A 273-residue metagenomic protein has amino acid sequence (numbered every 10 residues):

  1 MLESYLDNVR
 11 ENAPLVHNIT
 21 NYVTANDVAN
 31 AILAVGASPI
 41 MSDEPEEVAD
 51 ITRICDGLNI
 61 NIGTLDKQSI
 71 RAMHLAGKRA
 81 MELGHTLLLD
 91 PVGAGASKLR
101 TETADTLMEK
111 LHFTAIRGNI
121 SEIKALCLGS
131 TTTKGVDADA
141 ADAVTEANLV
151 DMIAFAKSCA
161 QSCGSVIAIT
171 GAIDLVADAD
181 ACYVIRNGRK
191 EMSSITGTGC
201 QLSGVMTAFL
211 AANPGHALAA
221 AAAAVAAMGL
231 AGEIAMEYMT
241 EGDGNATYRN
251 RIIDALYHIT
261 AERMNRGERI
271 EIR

Functional and structural regions predicted by a protein language model:
M1-M41: Glycine-rich phosphate/adenosyl-contacting loop at the front of the ribokinase-like
A31, V35-G84, L89: Active-site cofactor/substrate anionic-group-binding motifs, chiefly glycine- and Lys/Arg-rich phosphate-binding loops
S69-G118: Glycine/small-residue-rich loop that forms an oxyanion/phosphate-binding "nest" at active or ligand-binding sites
R100-C182: Conserved phosphate/ATP/ADP-binding segment of small-molecule kinases
I185-T196: Short pre-catalytic strand/loop immediately N-terminal to key active-site residues, enriched for Gly-Thr
T196, M206-Y248: Conserved post-catalytic alpha-helical subdomain immediately downstream of the catalytic base and nucleotide-binding
L230-R273: Charged C-terminal helix
